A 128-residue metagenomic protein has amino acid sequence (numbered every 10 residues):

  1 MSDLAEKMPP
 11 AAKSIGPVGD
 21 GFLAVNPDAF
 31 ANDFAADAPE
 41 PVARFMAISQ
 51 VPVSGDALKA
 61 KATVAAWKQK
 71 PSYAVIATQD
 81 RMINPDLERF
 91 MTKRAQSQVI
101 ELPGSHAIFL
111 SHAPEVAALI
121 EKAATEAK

Functional and structural regions predicted by a protein language model:
M1-P27, S54-A57, K61, I83 (+1 more regions): Flexible "cap/lid" loop of the alpha/beta hydrolase fold
M8, D37, S49-V53, A95 (+1 more regions): Alpha-helix boundary/capping residues
S14-D20, Y73-V75, E101-G104, A127-K128: Short, surface-exposed, polar/charged, turn-prone segments marking secondary-structure boundaries
D20-A66: Conserved alpha/beta-hydrolase catalytic His-Asp/Glu region
I48, P52-A113, A117: Conserved serine/cysteine hydrolase catalytic core
L119-A127: C-terminal alpha-helix
